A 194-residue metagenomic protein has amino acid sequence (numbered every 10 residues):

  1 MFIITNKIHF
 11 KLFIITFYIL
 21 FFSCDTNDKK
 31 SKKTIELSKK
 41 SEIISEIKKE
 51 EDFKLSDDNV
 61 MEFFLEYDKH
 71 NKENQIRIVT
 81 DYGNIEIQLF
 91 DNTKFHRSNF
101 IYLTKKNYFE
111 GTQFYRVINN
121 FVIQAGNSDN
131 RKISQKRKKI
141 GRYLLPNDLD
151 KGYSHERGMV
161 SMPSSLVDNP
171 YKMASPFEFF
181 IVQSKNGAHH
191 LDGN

Functional and structural regions predicted by a protein language model:
F2-F13: Bacterial N-terminal signal peptides that target proteins for export
F13-F21: Bacterial N-terminal signal peptides
C24-N194: Cyclophilin-like peptidyl-prolyl cis-trans isomerases
